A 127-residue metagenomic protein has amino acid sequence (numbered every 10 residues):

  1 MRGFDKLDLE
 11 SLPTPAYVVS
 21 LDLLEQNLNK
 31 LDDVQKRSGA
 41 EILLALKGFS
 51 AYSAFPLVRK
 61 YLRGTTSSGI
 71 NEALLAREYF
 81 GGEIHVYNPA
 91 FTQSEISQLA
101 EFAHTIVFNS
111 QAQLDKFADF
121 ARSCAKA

Functional and structural regions predicted by a protein language model:
M1-V18: Generic N-terminal amphipathic, Lys/Arg-enriched alpha-helix
R2-F4, Q26-L31, Q35-F49: N-terminal glycine-rich anion-binding loops that anchor highly charged ligand groups
K6, S11, L31-K36, V58 (+1 more regions): Short, well-ordered helical secondary-structure segments
P13, V18-V19, S50, T92: Generic, ordered loop/turn and secondary-structure boundary motif
A16-V19, V34, I42-L44, G64: Broad hydrophobic/π-residue packing in well-ordered secondary structure
Y17-V18, L28, L75: Generic preference for hydrophobic/aromatic residues in regular secondary structure cores
L23: Active-site anion-handling motifs in enzyme catalytic cores
A40-A127: Active-site-proximal beta-alpha core segment in soluble small-molecule metabolic enzymes
